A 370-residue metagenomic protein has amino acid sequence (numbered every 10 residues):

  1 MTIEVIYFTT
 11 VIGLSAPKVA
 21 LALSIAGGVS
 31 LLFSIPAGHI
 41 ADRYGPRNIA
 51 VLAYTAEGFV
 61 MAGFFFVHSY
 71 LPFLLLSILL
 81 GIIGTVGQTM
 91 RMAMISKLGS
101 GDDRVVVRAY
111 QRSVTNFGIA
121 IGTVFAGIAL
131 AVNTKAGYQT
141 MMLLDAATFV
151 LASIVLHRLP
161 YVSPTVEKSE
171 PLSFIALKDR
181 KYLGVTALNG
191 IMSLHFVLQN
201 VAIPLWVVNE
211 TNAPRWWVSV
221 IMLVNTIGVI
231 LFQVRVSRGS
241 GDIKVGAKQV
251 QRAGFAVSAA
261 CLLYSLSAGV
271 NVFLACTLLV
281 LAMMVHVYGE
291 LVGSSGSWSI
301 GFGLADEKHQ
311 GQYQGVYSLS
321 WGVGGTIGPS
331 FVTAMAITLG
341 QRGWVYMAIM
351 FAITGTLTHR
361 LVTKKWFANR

Functional and structural regions predicted by a protein language model:
M1-G28, K181-N225: Helix-loop boundary and gating motifs at the non-cytosolic
L31-H68: Conserved MFS/SLC helix-loop-helix module at the cytosolic interface between two early adjacent transmembrane helices
F33-G45, L130, L231-K248: Helix-to-loop junctions at the C-terminal end of transmembrane segments in multipass secondary transporters
N48-G63, A146, K248-Y264: Structural signature of the two symmetry-related core transmembrane helices
L76-F117: Cytoplasmic helix-loop-helix junction between adjacent transmembrane helices in 12-TM secondary transporters
G127, A147-T165, L357-L361: C-terminal membrane-cytosol helix-exit motif in multi-pass small-molecule transporters
L159-I191: Juxtamembrane intracellular "pre-TM" segments in multi-pass secondary transporters
A247-G293: C-terminal transmembrane helical hairpin of 12-TM major facilitator-type secondary transporters
